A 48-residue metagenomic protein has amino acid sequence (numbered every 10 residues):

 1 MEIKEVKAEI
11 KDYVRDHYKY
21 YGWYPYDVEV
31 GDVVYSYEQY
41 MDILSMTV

Functional and structural regions predicted by a protein language model:
E5-V48: Acidic, low-complexity, intrinsically disordered interaction modules
